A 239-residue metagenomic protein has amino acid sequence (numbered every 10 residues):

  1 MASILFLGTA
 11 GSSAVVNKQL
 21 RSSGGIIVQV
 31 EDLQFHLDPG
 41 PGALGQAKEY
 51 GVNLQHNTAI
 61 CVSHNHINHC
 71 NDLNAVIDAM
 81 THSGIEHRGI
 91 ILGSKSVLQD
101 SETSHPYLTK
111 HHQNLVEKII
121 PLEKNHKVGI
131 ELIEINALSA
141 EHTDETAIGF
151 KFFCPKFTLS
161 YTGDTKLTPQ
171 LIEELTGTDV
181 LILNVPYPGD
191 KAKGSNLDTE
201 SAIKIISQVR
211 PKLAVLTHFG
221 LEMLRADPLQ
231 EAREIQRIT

Functional and structural regions predicted by a protein language model:
A2-Y50, A147-G163, V180: Conserved beta-strand hairpin/beta-sheet module of binuclear metal-dependent hydrolase folds, prominently
A14, G45, C70, S101 (+2 more regions): Glycine/Thr-rich phosphate-binding loops of Rossmann-like dinucleotide-binding domains
H36-G40, N57-H64, N68, S94 (+3 more regions): Active-site neighborhood of phospho(di)ester-bond hydrolases with catalytic His/Asp-centered motifs
G40, E141, K166: Adenine-nucleotide cofactor-binding loop residues
G42-L92, D179-V180: Active-site metal-binding motif and surrounding structural segment of the metallo-beta-lactamase
R88-A147, C154-K156: Metallo-beta-lactamase
L167-T239: Cap/insert and terminal regions of metallo-dependent hydrolase folds
